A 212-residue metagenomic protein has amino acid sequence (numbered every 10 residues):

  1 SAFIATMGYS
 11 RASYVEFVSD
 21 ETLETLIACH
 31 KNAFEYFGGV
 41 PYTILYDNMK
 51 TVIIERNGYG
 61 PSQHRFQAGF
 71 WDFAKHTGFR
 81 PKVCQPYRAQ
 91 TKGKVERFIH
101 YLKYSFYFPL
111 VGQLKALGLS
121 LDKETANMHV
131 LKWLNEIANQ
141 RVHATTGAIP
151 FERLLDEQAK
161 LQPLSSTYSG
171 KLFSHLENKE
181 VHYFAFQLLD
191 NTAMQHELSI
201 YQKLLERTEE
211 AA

Functional and structural regions predicted by a protein language model:
S1-R11, L45, F73, L102: Short conserved beta-strand segments at catalytic cores or DNA/RNA-binding microdomains of nucleic-acid binding
R11-E16, I54: Short small-residue beta-strand/loop micro-motif enriched in glycine and branched aliphatics
V15-T43, Q63-H64: Active-site beta-loop-alpha junctions of metal-dependent nucleic acid enzymes, especially the RNase H-like/DDE
C29, G69, F73, K94-L102 (+1 more regions): Alpha-helical scaffold elements adjacent to nucleotide-binding pockets in ATP/GTP-utilizing enzyme cores
G39-S62: Acidic/histidine-rich, metal-coordinating catalytic segments
Y46-D47, G60-P61, T77-Y104, L121-D122 (+2 more regions): RNase H-like two-metal-ion nuclease catalytic core shared by retroviral integrases and related mobile-element nucleases
Q63-F79, K103-L114: Acidic, His- and aromatic-enriched active-site or binding-groove loops in soluble protein domains that engage sugars
I99-K103, Y107-A212: Active-site-proximal acidic segments at structured loop/helix or strand boundaries that coordinate catalytic metals
